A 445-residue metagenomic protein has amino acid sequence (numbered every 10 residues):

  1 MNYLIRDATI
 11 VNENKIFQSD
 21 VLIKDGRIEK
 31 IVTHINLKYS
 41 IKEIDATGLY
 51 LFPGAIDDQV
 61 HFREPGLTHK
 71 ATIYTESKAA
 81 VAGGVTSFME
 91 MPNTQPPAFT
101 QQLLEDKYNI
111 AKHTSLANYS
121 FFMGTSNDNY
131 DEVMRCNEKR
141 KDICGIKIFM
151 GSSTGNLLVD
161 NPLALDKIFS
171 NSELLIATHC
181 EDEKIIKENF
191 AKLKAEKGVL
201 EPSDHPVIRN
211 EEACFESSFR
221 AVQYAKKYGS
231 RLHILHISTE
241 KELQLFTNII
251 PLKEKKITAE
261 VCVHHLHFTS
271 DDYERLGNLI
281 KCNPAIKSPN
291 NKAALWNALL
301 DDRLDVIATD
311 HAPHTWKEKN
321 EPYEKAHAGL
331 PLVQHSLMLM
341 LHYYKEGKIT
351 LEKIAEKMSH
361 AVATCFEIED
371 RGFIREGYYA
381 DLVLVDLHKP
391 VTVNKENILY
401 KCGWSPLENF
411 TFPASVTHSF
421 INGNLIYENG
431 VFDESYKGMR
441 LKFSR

Functional and structural regions predicted by a protein language model:
M1-K38: N-terminal metal-binding scaffold of metallo-dependent hydrolase/deaminase domains
A8, P322-K325, E376-K442: C-terminal cap of metal-dependent C-N hydrolases
A8, V21, G26, G48 (+15 more regions): Divalent metal-coordination and catalytic microenvironments
I35-L51: Active-site metal-binding motif and surrounding structural segment of the metallo-beta-lactamase
T47-T114: Metal-associated gating/positioning segment near the N- to mid-region
N109-T125: A glycine-rich helix N-cap at a beta->alpha junction
D131-I307: Histidine/acidic residue-rich metal-binding segments in metalloenzymes
L200-R220, Y224-G229, L279, L300-I307 (+1 more regions): His/Asp/Glu-enriched, well-ordered alpha-helical/loop segment that forms or immediately abuts the divalent-metal
